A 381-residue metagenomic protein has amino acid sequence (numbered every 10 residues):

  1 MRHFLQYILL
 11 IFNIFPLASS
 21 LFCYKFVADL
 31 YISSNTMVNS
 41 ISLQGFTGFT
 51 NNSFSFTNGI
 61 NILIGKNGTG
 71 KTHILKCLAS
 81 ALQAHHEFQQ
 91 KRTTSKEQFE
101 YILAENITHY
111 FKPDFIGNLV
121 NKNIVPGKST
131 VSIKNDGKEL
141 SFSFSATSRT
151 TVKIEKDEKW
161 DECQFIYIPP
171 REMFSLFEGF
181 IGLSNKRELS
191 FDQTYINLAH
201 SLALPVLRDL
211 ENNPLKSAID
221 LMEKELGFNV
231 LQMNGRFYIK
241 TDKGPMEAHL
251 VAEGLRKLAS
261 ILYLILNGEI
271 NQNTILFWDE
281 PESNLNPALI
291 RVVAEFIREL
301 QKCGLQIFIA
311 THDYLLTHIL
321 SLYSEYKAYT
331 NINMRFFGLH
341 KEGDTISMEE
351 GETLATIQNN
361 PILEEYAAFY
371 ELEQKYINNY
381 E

Functional and structural regions predicted by a protein language model:
R2, I8-T36, S40-S42, A81-N273 (+1 more regions): Phosphate-coordinating catalytic segments in nucleotide- and nucleic-acid-processing enzymes
S34-S80, A84: Pre-Walker A-like glycine/lysine-rich segment at the N-terminus of P-loop NTPase domains
S53-N58, G268-I270, E299: Phosphate-binding P-loop
D279-E280: Walker B catalytic acidic pair
S283-N286: ABC ATPase nucleotide-binding domain "signature" loop
V292-V293: Conserved hydrophobic alpha-helix in the ABC-type ATPase nucleotide-binding domain
A310-H312: H-loop/switch region of ABC-family ATPase nucleotide-binding domains
